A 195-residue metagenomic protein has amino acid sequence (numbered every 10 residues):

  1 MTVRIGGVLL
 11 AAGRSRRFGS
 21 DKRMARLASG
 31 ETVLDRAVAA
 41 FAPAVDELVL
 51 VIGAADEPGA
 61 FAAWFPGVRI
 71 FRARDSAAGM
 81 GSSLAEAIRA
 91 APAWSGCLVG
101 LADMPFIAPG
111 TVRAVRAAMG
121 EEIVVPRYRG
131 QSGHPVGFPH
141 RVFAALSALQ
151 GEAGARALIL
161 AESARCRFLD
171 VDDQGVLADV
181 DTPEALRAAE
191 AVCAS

Functional and structural regions predicted by a protein language model:
M1-V3, Q150-S195: Conserved alpha/beta core of the MobA/IspD/sugar-nucleotide pyrophosphorylase nucleotidyltransferase superfamily
T2-S132, A164-V171: Nucleotide and nucleotide-moiety/phosphate-recognizing core
S15, A25, F143-A144, R187: Nucleotide phosphate-binding site architecture
R26-A28, G137-F138, D179-D181: Short beta-strand-to-turn element immediately C-terminal to the catalytic PLP-Schiff-base lysine in fold type I
A42-P43, R116-A117, S147, L160 (+1 more regions): Alpha-helix boundary recognition
V99, M104, H134-P135, S147 (+1 more regions): A residue-level structural signature of the nucleotidyltransferase/glycosyltransferase Rossmann-like core
Q131-E162: Short, glycine-/small-residue-rich phosphate/pyrophosphate-handling segment
